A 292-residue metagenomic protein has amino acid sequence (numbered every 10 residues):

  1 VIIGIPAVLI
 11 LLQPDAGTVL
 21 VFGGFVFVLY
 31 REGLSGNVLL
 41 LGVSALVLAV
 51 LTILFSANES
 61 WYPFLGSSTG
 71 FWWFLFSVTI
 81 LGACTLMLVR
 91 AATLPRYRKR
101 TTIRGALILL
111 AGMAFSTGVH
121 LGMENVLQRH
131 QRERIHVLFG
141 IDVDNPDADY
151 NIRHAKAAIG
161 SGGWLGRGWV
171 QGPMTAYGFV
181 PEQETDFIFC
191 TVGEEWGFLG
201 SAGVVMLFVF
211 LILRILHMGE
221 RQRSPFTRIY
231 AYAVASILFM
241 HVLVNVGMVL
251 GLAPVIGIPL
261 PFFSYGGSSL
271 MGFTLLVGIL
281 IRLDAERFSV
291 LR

Functional and structural regions predicted by a protein language model:
V1-D147, C190-L250, L275, I279: Hydrophobic alpha-helical transmembrane segments of multi-pass inner membrane proteins, especially in bacterial systems
P6-Q13, I159-L165, V244, A253-F263: Transmembrane alpha-helix interface/packing and boundary motifs in multi-pass membrane proteins, characterized by
D15-L20, R167-G172, Q183-T185, I256 (+2 more regions): Transmembrane helix boundary and interhelical junction motifs in multipass membrane proteins
V143-D149, F179-T185, G197, G267: Membrane-interfacial loop-to-helix junctions in multi-pass transporters
D147-V170: Extracytosolic (periplasmic/ER-lumenal) interhelical loops and adjacent juxtamembrane/interface segments of multi-pass
G163-W196: Long extracytoplasmic/lumenal interhelical loops at the membrane interface of multi-pass membrane proteins
V244-R292: A juxtamembrane structural motif centered on a specific transmembrane helix
